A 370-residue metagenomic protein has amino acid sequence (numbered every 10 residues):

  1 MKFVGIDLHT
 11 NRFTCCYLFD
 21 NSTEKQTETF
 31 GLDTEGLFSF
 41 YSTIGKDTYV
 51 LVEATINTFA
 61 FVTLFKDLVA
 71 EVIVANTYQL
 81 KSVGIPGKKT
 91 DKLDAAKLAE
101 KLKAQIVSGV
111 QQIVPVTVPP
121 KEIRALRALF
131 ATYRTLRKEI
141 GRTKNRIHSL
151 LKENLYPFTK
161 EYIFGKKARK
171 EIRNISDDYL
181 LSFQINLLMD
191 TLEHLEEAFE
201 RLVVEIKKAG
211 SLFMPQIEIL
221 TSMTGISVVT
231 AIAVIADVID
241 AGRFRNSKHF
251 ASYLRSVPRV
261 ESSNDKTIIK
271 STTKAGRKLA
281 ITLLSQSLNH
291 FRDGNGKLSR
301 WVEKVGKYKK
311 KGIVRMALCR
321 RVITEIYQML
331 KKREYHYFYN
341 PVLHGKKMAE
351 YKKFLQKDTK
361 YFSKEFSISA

Functional and structural regions predicted by a protein language model:
M1-F19, L98: Gly/Thr-rich phosphate-binding beta-strand-loop-beta motif of the actin/hexokinase/Hsp70
N11-E35: Short glycine-rich, Thr/Ser-proximal phosphate-binding strand/loop in the N-terminal lobe of ATP-dependent enzymes
L32-Y49: Short, basic/hydrophobic alpha-helical segments
I73-P115, K266-A275: Short alpha-helix plus adjacent loop in nuclease-associated cores
E100-A128, K166-D178: A short, charged helix-loop
F130-I217: Glycine-rich, often acidic, oxyanion-interacting loops/wings at catalytic, nucleic-acid, or phospho-protein interfaces
E218-S222, V228, V234-G312: Phosphate-backbone recognition surface of nucleic-acid-processing proteins
D265, K304-A370: Low-complexity, acidic/Ser/Thr- and charged residue-rich accessory regions of DNA metabolism proteins
